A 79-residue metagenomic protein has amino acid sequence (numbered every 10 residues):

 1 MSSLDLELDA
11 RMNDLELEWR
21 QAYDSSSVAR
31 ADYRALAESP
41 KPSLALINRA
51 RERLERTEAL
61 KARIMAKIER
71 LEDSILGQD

Functional and structural regions predicted by a protein language model:
M1-D24: Short, charge/polar-rich alpha-helical segments
M1-L4, I75-D79: Short intrinsically disordered terminal tails
D5-L8, A29-R30, I47, K61 (+1 more regions): Short amphipathic alpha-helical segments that mediate assembly, nucleic-acid/protein binding, or membrane association
R20-E52: Short E/K-rich amphipathic alpha-helical oligomerization segments
E52-Q78: Amphipathic alpha-helical coiled-coil segments
